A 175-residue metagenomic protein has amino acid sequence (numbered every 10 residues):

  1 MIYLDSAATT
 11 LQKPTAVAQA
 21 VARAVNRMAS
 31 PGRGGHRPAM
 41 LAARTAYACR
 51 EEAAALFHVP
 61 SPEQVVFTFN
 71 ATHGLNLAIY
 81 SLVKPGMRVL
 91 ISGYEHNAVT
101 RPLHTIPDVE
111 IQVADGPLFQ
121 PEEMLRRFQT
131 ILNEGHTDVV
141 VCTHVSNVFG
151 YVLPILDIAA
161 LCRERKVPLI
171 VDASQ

Functional and structural regions predicted by a protein language model:
M1-Q175: Pyridoxal 5′-phosphate
